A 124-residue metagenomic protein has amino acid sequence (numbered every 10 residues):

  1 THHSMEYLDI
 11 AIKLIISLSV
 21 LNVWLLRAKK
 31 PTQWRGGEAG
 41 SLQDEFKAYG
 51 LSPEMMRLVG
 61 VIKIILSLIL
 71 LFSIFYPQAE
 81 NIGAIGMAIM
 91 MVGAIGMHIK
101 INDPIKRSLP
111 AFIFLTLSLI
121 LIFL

Functional and structural regions predicted by a protein language model:
H3-L124: Membrane-interface extramembranous regions
